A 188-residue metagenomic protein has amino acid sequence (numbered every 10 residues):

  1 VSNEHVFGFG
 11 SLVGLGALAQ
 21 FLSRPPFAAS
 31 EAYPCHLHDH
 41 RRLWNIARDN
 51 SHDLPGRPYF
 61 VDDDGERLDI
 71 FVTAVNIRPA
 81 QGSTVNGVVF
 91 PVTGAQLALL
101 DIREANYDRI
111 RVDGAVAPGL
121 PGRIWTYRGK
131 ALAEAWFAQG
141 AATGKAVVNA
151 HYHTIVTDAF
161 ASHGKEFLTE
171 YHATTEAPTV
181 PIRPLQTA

Functional and structural regions predicted by a protein language model:
S2-A188: A glycine-rich, hydrophobic/aromatic-adjacent loop/helix-cap motif
